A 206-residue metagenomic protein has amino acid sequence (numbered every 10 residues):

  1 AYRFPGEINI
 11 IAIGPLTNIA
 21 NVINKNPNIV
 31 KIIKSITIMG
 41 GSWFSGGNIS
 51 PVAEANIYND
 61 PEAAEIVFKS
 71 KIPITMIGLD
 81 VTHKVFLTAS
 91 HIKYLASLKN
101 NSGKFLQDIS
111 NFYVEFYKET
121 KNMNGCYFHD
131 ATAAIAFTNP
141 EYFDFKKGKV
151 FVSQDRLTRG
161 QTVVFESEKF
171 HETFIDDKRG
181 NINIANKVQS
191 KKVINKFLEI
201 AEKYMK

Functional and structural regions predicted by a protein language model:
A1-K84, A89: Active-site histidine-anchored catalytic micro-motif
Y58, I77-K206: Conformational coupling and interaction surfaces
